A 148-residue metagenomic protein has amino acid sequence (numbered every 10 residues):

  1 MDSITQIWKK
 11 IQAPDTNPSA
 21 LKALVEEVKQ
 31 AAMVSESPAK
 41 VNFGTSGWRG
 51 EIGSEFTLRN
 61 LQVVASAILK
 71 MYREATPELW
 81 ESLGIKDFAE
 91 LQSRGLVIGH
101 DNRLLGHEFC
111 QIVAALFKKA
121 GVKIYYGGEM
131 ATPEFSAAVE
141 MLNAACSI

Functional and structural regions predicted by a protein language model:
D2-V113, K119: An N-terminal, well-structured beta->alpha segment
R94-V97, I124, C146: A short, small-residue-rich loop immediately preceding and capping a beta-strand
I98, F135, I148: Hydrophobic/aromatic pocket-lining and membrane-interface residues
R103-L105, A131, L142: A short acidic, glycine/proline-enriched capping/turn motif at secondary-structure boundaries, especially helix N-cap
A115-G128: A glycine-rich helix N-cap at a beta->alpha junction
G127-E140: Short acidic loop-to-helix transition motifs that present clustered carboxylates
A138-I148: Hydrophobic or amphipathic alpha-helical targeting/insertion segments
